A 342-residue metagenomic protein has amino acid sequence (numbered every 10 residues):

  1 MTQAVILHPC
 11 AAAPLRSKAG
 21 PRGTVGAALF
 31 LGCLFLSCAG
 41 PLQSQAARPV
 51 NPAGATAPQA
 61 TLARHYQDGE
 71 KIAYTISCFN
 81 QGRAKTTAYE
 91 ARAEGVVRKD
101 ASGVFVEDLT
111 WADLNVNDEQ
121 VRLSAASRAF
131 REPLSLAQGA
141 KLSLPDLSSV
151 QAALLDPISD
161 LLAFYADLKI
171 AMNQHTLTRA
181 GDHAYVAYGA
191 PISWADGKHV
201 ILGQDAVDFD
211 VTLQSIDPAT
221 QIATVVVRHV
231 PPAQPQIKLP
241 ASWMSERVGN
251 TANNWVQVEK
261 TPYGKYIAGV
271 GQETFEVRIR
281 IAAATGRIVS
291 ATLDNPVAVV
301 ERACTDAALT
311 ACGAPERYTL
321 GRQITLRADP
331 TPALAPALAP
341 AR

Functional and structural regions predicted by a protein language model:
M1-P21: N-terminal secretory signal peptides that target proteins for export/translocation
G26-S37: Bacterial N-terminal signal peptides
G32, L42-S44: Cleavable N-terminal signal peptides
L36-P41, C78: Hydrophobic membrane-targeting alpha-helices
Q45-R342: Signature of exported/secreted
